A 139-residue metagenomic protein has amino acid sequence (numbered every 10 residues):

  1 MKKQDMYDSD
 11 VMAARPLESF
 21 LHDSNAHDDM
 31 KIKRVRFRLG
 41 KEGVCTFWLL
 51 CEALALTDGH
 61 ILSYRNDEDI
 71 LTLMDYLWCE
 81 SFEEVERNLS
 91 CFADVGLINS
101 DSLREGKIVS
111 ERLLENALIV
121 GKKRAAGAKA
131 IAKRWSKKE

Functional and structural regions predicted by a protein language model:
M1, M12-T57: Short recognition helix of helix-turn-helix/winged-helix DNA-binding domains
M1-L21, R65-E139: Winged-helix/helix-turn-helix nucleic-acid-interaction surface
D58-Y64: Short, surface-exposed loop/turn segments at secondary-structure junctions
